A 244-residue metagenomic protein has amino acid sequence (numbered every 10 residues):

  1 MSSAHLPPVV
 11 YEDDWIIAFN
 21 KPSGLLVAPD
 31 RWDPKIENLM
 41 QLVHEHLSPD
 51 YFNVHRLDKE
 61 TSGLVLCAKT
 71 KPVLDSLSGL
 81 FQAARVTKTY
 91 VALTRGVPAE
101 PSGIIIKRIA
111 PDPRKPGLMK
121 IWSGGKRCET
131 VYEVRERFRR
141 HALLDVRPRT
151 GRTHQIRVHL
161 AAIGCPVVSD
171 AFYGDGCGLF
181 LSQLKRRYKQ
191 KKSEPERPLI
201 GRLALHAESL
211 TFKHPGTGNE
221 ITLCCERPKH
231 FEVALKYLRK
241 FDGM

Functional and structural regions predicted by a protein language model:
M1-E129, E133-R139, L143, L160 (+2 more regions): RNA pseudouridine synthases
E12, K213-H214: Active-site beta-strand termini and strand-to-loop segments that position acidic
I36, R139-L210, R227, F231: Pseudouridine synthase
R137, P215-G216: Flexible loop/coil segments at beta-strand boundaries within sensory signal-transduction domains
T150, G216-T217: Residue-level recognition of short loop/turn positions
M244: Catalytic machinery of carbohydrate-active enzymes, primarily nucleotide-sugar-dependent glycosyltransferases
